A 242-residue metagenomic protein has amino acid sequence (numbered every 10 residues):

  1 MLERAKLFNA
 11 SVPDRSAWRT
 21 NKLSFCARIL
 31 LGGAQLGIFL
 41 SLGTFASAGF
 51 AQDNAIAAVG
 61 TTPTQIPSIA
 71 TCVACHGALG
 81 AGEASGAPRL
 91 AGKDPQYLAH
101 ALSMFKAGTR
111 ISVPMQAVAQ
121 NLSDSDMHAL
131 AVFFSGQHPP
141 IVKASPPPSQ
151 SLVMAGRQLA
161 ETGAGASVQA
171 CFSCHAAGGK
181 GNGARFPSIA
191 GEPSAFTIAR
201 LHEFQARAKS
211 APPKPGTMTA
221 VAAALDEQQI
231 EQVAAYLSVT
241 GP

Functional and structural regions predicted by a protein language model:
M1-R28: N-terminal secretory signal peptides that target proteins for export/translocation
S24-I38: Sec-dependent N-terminal signal peptides
G49-I69, A78-G86, G136-G165: Electrostatic cytochrome c docking/interface patches
T61-Q65, G80-R110, Q116-L122, F172 (+3 more regions): Gly/Gly-Pro-rich "capping" loops immediately C-terminal to redox-active cysteine motifs in periplasmic/lumenal
C72-A78, L130, V168-G178, V233: The canonical Cys-X-X-Cys-His
A78, V118, K214-P215, I230-Q232: Residue-level hotspots at or immediately adjacent to binding/recognition sites across diverse folds
Q120-K143, V221-P242: C-terminal capping alpha-helices of c-type cytochrome domains
